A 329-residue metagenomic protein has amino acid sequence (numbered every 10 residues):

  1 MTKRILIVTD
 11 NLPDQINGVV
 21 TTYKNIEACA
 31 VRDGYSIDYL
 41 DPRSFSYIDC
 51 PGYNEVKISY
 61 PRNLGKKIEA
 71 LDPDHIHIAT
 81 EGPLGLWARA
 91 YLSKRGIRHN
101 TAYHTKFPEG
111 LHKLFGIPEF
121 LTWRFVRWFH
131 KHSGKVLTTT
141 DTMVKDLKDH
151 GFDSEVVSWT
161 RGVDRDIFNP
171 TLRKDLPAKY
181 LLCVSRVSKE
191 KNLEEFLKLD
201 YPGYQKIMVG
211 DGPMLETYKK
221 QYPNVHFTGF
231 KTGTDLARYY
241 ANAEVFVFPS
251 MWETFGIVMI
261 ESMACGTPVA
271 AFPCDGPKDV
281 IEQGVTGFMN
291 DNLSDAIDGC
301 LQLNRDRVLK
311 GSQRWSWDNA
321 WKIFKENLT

Functional and structural regions predicted by a protein language model:
V8, L172-I207: Conserved donor-binding/catalytic core segment of Leloir-type glycosyltransferases
V126-P170: Donor nucleotide-sugar binding/catalytic pocket of nucleotide-sugar-dependent glycosyltransferases
H130, F230-K231, R238-A243: Short alpha-helical donor nucleotide-sugar binding micro-motif in glycosyltransferases
G162-K179, E216-T217: Acidic anion/phosphate-binding donor-loop and adjacent secondary structure in glycosyltransferase catalytic cores
E216-T234: Nucleotide-activated donor-binding/catalytic signature segment of Leloir-type glycosyltransferases, i.e., the conserved
M251: Aromatic "clamp/platform" in nucleotide-sugar-dependent glycosyltransferases that forms part of the donor/acceptor
M259, P268-A271: Short hydrophobic beta-strand element within catalytic cores of glycosyltransferases and related nucleotide-activated
Q302-T329: A charged, aromatic-enriched C-terminal amphipathic alpha-helix characteristic of glycosyltransferases across folds
